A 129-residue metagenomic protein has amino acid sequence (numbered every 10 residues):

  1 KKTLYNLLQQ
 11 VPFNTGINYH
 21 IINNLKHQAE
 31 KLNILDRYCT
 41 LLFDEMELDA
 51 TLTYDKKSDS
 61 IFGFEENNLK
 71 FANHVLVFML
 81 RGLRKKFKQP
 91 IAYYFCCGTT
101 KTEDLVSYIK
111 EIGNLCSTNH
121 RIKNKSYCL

Functional and structural regions predicted by a protein language model:
K1-N68: Electropositive nucleic-acid engagement tracts
L4, L41-D44, F78-L80, Y127-L129: Structural signal for hydrophobic/aromatic residues that build the beta-strand cores of folded beta-sheet domains
L8, E45-E47, G82-R84, C97 (+1 more regions): Short, flexible loop/turn elements at secondary-structure junctions
I22-K31, F78, I91, N124: Generic hydrophobic, helix-prone segments enriched in Leu/Val/Ile
D44, G113-L129: Acidic/histidine-rich, metal-coordinating catalytic segments
F64-H120: Electropositive, glycine- and tryptophan-enriched low-complexity nucleic-acid-binding patches
